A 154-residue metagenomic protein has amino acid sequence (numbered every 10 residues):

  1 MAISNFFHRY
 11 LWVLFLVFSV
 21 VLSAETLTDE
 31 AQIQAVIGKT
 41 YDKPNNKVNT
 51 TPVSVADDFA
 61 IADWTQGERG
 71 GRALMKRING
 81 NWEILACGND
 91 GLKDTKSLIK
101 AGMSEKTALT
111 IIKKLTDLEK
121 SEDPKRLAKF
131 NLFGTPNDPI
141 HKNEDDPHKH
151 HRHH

Functional and structural regions predicted by a protein language model:
A2-L11: Bacterial N-terminal signal peptides that target proteins for export
F18-S23: N-terminal signal peptide c-region/cleavage motif recognized by signal peptidases
E25-V48: Short, non-transmembrane alpha-helical segments in secretory-pathway proteins
Y41-N45, D58-I61, N137: A beta-strand edge to alpha-helix "cap/lid" segment located at domain peripheries
V48-K76: Exposed beta-strand-loop-beta-strand "reactive/processing" segments of non-cytosolic proteins
G71-N81, E105-T107, F133: Short beta-strand segments and strand-loop junctions that repeat across beta-rich extracellular domains
M75-S97: Short beta-strand edge/turn micro-motifs at domain boundaries
G91-H154: C-terminal partner/receptor-binding element of secreted or periplasmic proteins
